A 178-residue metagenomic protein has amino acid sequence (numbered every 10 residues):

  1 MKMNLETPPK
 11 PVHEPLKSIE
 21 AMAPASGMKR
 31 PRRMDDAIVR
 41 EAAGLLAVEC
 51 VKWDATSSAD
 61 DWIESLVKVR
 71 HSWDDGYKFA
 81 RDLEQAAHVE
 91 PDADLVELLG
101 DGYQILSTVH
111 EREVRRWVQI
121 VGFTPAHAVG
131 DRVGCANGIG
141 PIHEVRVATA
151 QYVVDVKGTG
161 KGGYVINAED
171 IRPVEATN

Functional and structural regions predicted by a protein language model:
M1-L5, A126-A128, R172-N178: Short intrinsically disordered terminal tails
K2-D92: N-terminal intrinsically disordered, low-complexity, charge/repeat-rich segments that act as generic
P9-V12, R32, A126, I142 (+1 more regions): Generic low-complexity segments that are intrinsically disordered, proline-rich and/or Lys/Arg-biased
M22, E41, R132, V145-A148: Compositionally biased, intrinsically disordered low-complexity segments
A23, G27-R30, C50-V51, E90-V129: Mixed-charge, Lys/Arg-rich low-complexity intrinsically disordered regions
S58, H110-E113, V165-N167, P173: Short, solvent-exposed coil/turn linker segments
T124-G140: Amphipathic alpha-helical oligomerization segments
A136-I171: Basic/aromatic-rich interaction segments and small domains that mediate binding to polyanionic partners
